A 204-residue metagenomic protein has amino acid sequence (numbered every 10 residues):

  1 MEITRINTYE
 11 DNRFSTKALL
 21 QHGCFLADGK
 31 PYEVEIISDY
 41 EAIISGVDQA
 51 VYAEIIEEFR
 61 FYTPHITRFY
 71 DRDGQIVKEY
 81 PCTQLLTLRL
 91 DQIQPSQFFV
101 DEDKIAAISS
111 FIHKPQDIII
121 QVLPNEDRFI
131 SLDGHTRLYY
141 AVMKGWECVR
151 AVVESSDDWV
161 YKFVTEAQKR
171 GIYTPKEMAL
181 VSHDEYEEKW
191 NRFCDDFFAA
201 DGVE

Functional and structural regions predicted by a protein language model:
M1: Loop/helix patches that line or flank the sugar-binding groove of alpha-linked glycan CAZymes
T4-I36, Y40-D48, A53-L132, T136 (+2 more regions): Short alpha-helix boundary/capping and kink motifs at helix termini
N7-A18, H22, E126-E204: Basic- and aromatic-enriched surface patches that contact anionic nucleotides/nucleic acids
